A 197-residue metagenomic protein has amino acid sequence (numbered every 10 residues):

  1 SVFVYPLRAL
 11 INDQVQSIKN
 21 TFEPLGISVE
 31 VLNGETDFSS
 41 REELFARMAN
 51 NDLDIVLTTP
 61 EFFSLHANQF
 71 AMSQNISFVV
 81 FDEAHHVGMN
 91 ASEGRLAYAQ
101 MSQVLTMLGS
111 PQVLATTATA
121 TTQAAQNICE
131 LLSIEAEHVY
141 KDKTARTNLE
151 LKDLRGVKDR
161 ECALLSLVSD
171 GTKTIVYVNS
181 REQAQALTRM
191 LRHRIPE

Functional and structural regions predicted by a protein language model:
S1-E197: Helicase motor core with emphasis on the C-terminal RecA-like subdomain
